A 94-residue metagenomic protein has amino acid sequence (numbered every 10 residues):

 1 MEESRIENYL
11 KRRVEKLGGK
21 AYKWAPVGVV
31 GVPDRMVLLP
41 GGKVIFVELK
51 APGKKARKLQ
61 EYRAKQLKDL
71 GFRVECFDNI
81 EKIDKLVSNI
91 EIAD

Functional and structural regions predicted by a protein language model:
M1-D94: Catalytic phosphate/metal-binding cores of nucleic-acid and nucleotide-processing enzymes, i.e., regions that mediate
